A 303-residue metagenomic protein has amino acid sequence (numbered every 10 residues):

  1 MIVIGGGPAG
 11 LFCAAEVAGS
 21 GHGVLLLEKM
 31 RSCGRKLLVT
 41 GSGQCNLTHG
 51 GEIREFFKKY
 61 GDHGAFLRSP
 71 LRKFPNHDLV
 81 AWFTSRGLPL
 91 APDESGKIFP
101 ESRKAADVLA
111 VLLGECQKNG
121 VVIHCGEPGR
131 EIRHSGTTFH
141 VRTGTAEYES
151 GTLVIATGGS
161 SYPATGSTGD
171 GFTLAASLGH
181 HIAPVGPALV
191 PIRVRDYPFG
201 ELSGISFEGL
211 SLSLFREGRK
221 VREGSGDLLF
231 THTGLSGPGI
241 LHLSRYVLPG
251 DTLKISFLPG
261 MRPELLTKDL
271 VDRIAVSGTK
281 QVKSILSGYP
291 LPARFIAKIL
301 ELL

Functional and structural regions predicted by a protein language model:
M1-L26: N-terminal Rossmann-like FAD-binding beta1-loop-alpha1 element of flavoenzymes
I2-I4, L27, G129, Y148-A164 (+2 more regions): Short hydrophobic core segments
H22-L25, L90, L153: Hydrophobic anchor at the start of a short beta-strand that flanks the dinucleotide cofactor-binding loop
K29-V122: Conserved N-terminal/central alpha/beta ligand/cofactor-binding core
R31-C33, L38-V39, I53-R54, H181-G186 (+1 more regions): An anion/pyrophosphate-binding glycine-rich loop and adjacent beta-alpha core in soluble alpha-beta enzymes
I123-E127, T143, P184-G186: Short loop/edge segments at beta-strand edges and connector loops that shape dinucleotide/nucleotide cofactor-binding
C125-T138: A conserved short coil-to-beta-strand element within the FAD-binding core of flavoproteins
T152-P198: Glycine-rich loop(s) and the adjacent beta-strand/alpha-helix scaffold that form part
